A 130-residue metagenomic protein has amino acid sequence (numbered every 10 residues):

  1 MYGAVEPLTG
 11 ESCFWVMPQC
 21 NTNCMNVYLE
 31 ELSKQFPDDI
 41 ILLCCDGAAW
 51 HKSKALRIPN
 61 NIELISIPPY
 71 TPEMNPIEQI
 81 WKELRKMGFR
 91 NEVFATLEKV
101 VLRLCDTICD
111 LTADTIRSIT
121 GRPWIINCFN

Functional and structural regions predicted by a protein language model:
M1-N130: Short functional hotspots at interaction and active-site rims
